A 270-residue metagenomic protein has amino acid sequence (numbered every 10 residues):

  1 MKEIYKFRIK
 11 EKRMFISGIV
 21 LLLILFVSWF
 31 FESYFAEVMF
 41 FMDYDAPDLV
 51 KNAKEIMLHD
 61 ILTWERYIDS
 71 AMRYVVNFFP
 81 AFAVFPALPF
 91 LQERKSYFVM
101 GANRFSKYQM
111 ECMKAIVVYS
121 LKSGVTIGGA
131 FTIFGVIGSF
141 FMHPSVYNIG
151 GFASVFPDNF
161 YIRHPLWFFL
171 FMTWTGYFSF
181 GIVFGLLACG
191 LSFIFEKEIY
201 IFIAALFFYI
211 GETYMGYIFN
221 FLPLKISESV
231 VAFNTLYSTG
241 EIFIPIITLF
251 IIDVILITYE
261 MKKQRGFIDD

Functional and structural regions predicted by a protein language model:
M1-L23: Aromatic- and glycine-rich beta-strand/loop motifs that create alpha-glucan
I4-F7, L249-D270: Junction motif at the cytosolic side of a transmembrane helix
I9, G190-E198, K263-F267: Membrane-interface helix-boundary motifs at transmembrane edges
E11-K12, F105-Y108, E196-E198: Short loop-to-helix capping motifs
V20-I24, E198-E212: Central hydrophobic cores of alpha-helical transmembrane segments in multi-pass integral membrane proteins
L21-F30, P245-E260: Hydrophobic core of alpha-helical transmembrane segments in multi-pass integral membrane proteins
V27-P89, V117-F193, S229-I246: Secretory targeting signals
L88-G124: Helix-loop-helix units of permease transmembrane domains in multi-pass membrane transporters, especially ABC
